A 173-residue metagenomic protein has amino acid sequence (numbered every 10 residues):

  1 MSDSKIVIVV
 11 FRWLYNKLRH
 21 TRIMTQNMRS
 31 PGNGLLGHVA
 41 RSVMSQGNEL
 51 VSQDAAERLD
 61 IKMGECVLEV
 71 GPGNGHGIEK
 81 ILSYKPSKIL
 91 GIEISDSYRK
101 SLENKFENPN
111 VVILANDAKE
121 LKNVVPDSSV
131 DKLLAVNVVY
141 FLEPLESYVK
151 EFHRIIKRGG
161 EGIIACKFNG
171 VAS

Functional and structural regions predicted by a protein language model:
S2-R22: N-terminal auxiliary segments of SAM/dcSAM-dependent transferases
H20, L36-A56: Conserved SAM-binding loop and adjacent beta-strand
M63, I156-E161: Short glycine-dipeptide loop
L68-L121: Class I SAM-dependent methyltransferase SAM/SAH-binding core
N123-L133: A short acidic, Gly/Pro-enriched loop at the edge of an enzyme's catalytic core that lines a small-molecule cofactor
D131-L145: A short SAM/SAH-binding and catalytic strip from SAM-dependent methyltransferases
E146-R158: A short glycine-rich, Lys/Arg-flanked "PGG" loop and its adjoining helix->strand segment in the class I
E161-S173: Conserved class I S-adenosyl-L-methionine
